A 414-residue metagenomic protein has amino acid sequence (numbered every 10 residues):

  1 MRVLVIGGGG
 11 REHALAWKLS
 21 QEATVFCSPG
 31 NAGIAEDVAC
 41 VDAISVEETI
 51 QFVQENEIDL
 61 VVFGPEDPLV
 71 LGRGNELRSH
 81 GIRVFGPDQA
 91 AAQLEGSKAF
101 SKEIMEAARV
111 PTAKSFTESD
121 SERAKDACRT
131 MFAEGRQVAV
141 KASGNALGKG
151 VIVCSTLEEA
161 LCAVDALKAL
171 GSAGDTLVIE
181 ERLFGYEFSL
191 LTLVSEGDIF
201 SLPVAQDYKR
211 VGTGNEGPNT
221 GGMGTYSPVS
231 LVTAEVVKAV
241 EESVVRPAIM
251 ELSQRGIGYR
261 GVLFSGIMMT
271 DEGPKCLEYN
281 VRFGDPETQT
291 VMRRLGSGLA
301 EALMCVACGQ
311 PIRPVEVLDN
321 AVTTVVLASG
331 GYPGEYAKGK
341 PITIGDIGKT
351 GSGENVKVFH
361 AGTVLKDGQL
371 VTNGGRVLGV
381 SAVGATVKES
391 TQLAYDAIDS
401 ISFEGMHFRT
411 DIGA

Functional and structural regions predicted by a protein language model:
M1-Q89: ATP-binding N-terminal substructure of ATP-dependent carboxylate-amine bond-forming enzymes
L4-V5, E95-V178, Q206, S230 (+1 more regions): Active-site nucleotide/adenylate-binding loops and adjacent lid/helix of ATP-dependent enzymes
A35-V38, Q54, Q93-A99, G212-T213 (+1 more regions): Short, charged, surface-exposed secondary-structure boundary motifs
G150-T288: Internal nucleotide-binding/catalytic subdomain
G212-G214, I312-P314, T363-L370: Short beta-strand/turn micro-motifs at beta-sheet edges
E241-L263, N280-G353, K366: Active-site "cap" helix and flanking loop/linker of ATP-utilizing ligase/carboxylase catalytic domains
T363-D367, V371-A414: Generic C-terminus detector
